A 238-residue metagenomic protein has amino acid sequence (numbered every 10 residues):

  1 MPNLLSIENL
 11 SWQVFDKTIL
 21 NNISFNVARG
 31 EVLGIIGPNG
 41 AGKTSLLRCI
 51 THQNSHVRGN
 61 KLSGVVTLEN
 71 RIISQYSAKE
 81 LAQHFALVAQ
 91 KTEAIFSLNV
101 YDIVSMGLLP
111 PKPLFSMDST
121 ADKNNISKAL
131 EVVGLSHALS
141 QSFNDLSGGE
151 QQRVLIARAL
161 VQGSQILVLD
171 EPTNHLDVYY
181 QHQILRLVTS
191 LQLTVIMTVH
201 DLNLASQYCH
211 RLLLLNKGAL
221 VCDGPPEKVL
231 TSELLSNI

Functional and structural regions predicted by a protein language model:
I36-P38: The feature captures the beta-strand-to-loop junction immediately N-terminal to the Walker
T51: Helix-to-loop junction immediately C-terminal to a conserved catalytic motif
V65-E80: ABC ATPase NBD Q-loop/coupling interface
S105, T120-A138: Conserved ABC ATPase "signature" region
S142-L146, E150: Conserved ABC ATPase signature
L167-E171: Catalytic Walker B motif of ABC-type/P-loop ATPase nucleotide-binding domains
K217-G218: Conserved ABC ATPase "signature" C-loop
